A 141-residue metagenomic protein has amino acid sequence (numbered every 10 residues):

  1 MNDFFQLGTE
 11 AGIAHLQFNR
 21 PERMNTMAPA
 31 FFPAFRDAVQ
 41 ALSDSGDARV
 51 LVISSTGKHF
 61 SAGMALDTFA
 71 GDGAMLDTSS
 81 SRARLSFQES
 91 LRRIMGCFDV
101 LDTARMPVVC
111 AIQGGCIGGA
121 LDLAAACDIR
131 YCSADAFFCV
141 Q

Functional and structural regions predicted by a protein language model:
M1-T56, L85: Conserved CoA-thioester-binding segment of acyl-CoA-metabolizing enzymes
L16, I53, A65, L123-A124: Hydrophobic/aromatic residues within transmembrane alpha-helices of multi-pass small-molecule transporters
A30-A34, R93, V100: Charged catalytic carboxylate motif
S55-G96: Glycine- (often His-adjacent) and acidic-residue-rich active-site loop that binds/positions the CoA thioester
S55-T56, A62-A65, Q113, A134 (+1 more regions): A secondary-structure boundary/capping signal
C97-R105, A111, I117-Q141: CoA-thioester-processing core
